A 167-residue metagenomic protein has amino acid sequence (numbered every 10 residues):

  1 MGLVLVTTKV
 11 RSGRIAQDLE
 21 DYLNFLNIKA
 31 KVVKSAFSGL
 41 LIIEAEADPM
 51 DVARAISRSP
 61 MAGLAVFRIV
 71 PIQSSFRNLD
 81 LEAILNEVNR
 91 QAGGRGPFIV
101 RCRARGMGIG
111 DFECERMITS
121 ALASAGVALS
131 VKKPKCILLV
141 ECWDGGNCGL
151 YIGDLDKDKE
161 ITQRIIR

Functional and structural regions predicted by a protein language model:
M1-R167: SAM-dependent transferase fold signal centered on methyltransferase-like domains, encompassing both Class I
